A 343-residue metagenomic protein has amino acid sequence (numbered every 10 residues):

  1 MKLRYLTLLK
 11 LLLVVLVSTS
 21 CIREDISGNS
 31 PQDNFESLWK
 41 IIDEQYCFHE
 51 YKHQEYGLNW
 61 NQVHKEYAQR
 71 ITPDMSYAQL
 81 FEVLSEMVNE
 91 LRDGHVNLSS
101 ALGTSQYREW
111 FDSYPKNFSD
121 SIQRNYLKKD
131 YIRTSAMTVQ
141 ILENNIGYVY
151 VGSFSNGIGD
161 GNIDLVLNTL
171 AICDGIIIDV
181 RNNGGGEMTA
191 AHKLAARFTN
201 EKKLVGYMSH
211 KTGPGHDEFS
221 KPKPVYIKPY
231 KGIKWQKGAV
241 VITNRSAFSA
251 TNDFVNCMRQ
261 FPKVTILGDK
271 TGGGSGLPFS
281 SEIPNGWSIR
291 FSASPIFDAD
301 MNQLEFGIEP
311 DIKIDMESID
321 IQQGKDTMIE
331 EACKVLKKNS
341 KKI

Functional and structural regions predicted by a protein language model:
M1-G28, I343: Bacterial Sec-dependent N-terminal signal peptides
R4, L9, T134-S135, G276: Short beta-strand-initiation
K10, Q69, I321: Generic anion/oxyanion-binding catalytic loop in active/binding sites
V15, L170-I172, I233: Alpha-helix termination/capping residues and helix-transition junctions
S20-H210, G215-P224, S280, S288 (+1 more regions): Flexible, low-complexity junctional segments that flank or bridge functional domains
I22-D43, A78, I146, G184-I343: C-terminal "post-core" interaction segments
